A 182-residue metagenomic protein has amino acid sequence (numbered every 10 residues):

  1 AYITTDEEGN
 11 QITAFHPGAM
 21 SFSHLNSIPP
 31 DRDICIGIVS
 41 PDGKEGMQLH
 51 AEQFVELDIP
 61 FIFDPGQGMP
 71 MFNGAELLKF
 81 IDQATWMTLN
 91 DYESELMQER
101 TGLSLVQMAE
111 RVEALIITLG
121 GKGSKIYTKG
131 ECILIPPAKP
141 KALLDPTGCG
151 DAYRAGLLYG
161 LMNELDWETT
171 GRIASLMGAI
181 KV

Functional and structural regions predicted by a protein language model:
T5-L134: Ribokinase/PfkB-type carbohydrate-kinase core domain
T101-V182: Conserved phosphate-binding/catalytic region of the ribokinase-like
